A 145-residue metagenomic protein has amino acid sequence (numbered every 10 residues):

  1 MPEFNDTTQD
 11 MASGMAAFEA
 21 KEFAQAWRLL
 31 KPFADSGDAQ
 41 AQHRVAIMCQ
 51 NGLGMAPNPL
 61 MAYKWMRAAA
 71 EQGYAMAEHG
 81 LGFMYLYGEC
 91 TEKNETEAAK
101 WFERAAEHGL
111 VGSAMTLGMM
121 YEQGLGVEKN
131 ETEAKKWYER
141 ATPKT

Functional and structural regions predicted by a protein language model:
N5-D6, K21, D35-D38, N51-L53 (+8 more regions): Short helix-capping/linker turns of helical repeat alpha-solenoids
D6-S36: Alpha-helical segment of the N-proximal tetratricopeptide repeat
D10-A16, F33, R44-N51, G80-Y87 (+2 more regions): Hydrophobic face of amphipathic alpha-helices that form TPR/SEL1-like repeat modules and related alpha-solenoid
A16, S36, M48, K64 (+7 more regions): Charged/polar positions on well-ordered alpha helices
E19-R28, A56-A68, E92-W101, E128-E139: Structural signature of tandem alpha-helical TPR/SEL1-like repeats, specifically the intra-repeat loop/turn
